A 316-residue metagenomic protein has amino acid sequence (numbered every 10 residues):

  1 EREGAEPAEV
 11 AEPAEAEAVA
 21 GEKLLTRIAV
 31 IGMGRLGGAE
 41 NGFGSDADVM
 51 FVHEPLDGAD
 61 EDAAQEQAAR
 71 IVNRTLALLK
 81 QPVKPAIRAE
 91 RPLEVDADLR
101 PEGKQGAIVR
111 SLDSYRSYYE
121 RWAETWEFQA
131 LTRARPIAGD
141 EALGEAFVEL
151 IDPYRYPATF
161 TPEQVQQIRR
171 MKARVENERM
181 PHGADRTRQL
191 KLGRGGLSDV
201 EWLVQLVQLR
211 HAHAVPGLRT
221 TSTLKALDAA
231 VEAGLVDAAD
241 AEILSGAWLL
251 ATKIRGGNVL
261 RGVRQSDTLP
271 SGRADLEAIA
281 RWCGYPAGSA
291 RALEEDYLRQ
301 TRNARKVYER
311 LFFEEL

Functional and structural regions predicted by a protein language model:
E1-L316: A nucleotide- and high-energy phosphate-metabolite-utilizing enzyme signature
